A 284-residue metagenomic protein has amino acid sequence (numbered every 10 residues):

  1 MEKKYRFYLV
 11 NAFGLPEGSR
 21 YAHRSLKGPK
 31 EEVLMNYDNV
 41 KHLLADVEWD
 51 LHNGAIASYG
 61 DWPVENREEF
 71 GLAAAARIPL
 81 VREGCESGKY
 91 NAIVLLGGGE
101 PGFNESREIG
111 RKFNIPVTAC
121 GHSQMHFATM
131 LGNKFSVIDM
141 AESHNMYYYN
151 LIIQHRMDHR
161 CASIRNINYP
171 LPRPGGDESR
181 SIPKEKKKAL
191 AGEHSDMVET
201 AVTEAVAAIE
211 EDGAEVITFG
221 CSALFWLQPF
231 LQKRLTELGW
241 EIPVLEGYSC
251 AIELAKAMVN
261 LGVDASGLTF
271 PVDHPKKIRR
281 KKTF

Functional and structural regions predicted by a protein language model:
E2-V33, A55, F135-D139: Short beta-strand segments enriched in small/hydrophobic residues
E48-A74, G175-G176: N-terminal beta-loop-helix "entrance" segment that forms/cooperates in small-molecule cofactor or anionic ligand
E65-E83, S195-E204: Glycine-rich, highly charged phosphate/nucleotide-binding loops
I78-F127: Glycine/small-residue-rich loop that forms an oxyanion/phosphate-binding "nest" at active or ligand-binding sites
S87-G97, A214-S222, L245: Periplasmic-binding protein-like
R107-L131, K233-I252: Short, acidic/small-residue loops that bind anionic groups at enzyme active sites
H126-N168, K256-F284: Short, glycine-/small-residue-rich phosphate/pyrophosphate-handling segment
L151-G220: Active-site rim beta-loop-alpha module in soluble metabolic enzymes
